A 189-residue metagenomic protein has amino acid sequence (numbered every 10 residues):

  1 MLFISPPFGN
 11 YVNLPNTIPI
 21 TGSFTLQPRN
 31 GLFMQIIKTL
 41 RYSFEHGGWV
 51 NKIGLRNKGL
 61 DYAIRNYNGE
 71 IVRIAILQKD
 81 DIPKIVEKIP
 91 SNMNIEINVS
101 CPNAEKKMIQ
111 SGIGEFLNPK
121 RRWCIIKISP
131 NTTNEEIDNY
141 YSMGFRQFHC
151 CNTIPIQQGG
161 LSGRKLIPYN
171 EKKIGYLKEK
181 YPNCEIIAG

Functional and structural regions predicted by a protein language model:
M1-I71, A75-D80: N-terminal capping/small domains of soluble enzymes
L2-P6, T17-G22, E70-I74, M93-I97 (+3 more regions): Hydrophobic faces of well-ordered beta-strands that scaffold small-molecule active sites in alpha/beta enzyme cores
E45-G48, N68-G69, I113-N118, R122-W123 (+1 more regions): P-loop/Walker A phosphate-binding loop and immediately adjacent motor/lid segment at beta-alpha junctions
Y62-E70, N118-C124, Y176-I186: A structural motif corresponding to the C-terminal end of an alpha-helix and its immediate exit/capping segment
A63-N68, K84-N92, F116-K120, N139-G144: Acidic (Asp/Glu)-rich catalytic clusters
I74-K84, W123-Y141: Active-site glycine- and acidic-residue-rich loops that bind and position anionic ligands or nucleotide-like cofactors
K79-S111: Hydrophobic alpha-helical segments and helix pairs
V99-S111, P130, N134-C184: Glycine/Thr-rich beta-alpha phosphate-binding loop at enzyme active sites
